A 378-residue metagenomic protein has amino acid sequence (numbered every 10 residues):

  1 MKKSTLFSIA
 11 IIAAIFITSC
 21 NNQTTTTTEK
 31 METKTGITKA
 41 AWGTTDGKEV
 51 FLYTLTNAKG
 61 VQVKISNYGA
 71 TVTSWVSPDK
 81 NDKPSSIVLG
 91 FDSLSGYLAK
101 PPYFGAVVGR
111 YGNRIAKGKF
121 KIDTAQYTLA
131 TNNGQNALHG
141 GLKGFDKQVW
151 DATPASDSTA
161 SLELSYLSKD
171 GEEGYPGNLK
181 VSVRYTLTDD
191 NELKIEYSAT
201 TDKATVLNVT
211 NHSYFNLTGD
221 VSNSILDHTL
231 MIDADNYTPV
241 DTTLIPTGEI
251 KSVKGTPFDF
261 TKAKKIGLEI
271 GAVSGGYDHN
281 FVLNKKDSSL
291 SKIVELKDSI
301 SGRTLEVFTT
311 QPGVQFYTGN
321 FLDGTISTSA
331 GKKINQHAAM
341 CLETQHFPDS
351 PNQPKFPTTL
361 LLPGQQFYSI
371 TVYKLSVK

Functional and structural regions predicted by a protein language model:
M1-L6, N21-N22: Positively charged n-region of N-terminal signal peptides that target proteins for export
L6-I12: Sec-dependent N-terminal signal peptides
I12-A13, S222: Alpha-helical transmembrane segments and their juxtamembrane interfaces
F16-S19: C-terminal motif of bacterial Sec signal peptides marking the signal peptidase cleavage site
N21-K378: An exposed, glycine/acidic-rich loop-and-rim segment of catalytic or binding clefts
